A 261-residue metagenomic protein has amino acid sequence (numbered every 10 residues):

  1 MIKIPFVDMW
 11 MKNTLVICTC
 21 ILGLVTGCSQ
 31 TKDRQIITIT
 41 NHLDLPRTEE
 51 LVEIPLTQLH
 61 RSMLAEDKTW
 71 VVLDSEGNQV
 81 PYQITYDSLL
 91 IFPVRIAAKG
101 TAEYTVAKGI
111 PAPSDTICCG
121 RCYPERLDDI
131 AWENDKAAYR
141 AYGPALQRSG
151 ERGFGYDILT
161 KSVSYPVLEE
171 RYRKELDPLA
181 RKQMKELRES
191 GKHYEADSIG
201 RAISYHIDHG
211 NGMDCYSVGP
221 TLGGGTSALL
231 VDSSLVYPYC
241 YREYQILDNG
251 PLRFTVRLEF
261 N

Functional and structural regions predicted by a protein language model:
M1-I37: Bacterial Sec-dependent N-terminal signal peptides
T31-D129, G153-G155, T160-Y165: Alpha-mannosidase-like glycoside hydrolase catalytic domains involved in N-glycan trimming, generalizing to other
I37, L89-P93, I130-N134, R140 (+1 more regions): Generic recognition of long tandem-repeat/solenoid scaffolds
H42-L45, A107-G210: Beta-strand-rich N-terminal accessory domains
D74-E76, N134, F260: Short acidic, glycine-rich loop/turn motifs
P93-A98, P144-A145, E259-N261: Secondary-structure transition/turn motif
P178-N261: Extended, loop-rich substrate-binding clefts of extracytoplasmic carbohydrate-active enzymes
